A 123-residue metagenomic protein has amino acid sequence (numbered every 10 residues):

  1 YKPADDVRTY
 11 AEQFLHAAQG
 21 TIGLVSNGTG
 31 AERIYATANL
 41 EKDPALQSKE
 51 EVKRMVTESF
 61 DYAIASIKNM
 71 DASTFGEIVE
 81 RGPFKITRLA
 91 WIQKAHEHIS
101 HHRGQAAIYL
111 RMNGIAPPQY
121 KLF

Functional and structural regions predicted by a protein language model:
Y1-N39, E80-F123: Short, contiguous alpha-helical
P44-E80, I86-H101: Acidic/histidine-rich alpha-helical segments that form the ligand environment of transition-metal centers
